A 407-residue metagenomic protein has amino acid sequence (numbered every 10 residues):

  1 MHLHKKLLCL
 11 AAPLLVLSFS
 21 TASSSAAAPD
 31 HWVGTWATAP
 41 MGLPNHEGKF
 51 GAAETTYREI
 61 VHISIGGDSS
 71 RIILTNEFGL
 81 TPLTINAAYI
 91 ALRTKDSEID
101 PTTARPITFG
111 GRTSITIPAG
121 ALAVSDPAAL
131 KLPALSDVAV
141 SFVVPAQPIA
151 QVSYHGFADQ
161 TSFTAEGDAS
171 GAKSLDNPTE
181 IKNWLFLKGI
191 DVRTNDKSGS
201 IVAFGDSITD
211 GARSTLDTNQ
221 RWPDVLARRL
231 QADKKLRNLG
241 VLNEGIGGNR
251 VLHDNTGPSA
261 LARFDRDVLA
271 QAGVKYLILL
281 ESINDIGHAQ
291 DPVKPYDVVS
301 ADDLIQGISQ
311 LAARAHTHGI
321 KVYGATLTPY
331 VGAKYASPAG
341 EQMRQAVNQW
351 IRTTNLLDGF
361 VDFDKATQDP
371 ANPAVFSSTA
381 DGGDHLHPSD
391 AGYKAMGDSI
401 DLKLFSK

Functional and structural regions predicted by a protein language model:
M1-A11: Bacterial N-terminal signal peptides that target proteins for export
H2-L3, S23-F204, S214-D217, K235 (+1 more regions): N-terminal secretory targeting modules
A11-S18: Bacterial N-terminal signal peptides
F78, A146-Q147, S207-G211, I246-V251 (+4 more regions): Solvent-exposed loop/turn segments at secondary-structure junctions within structured extracellular/periplasmic domains
S200-G205, T209, L239-G245, K275-E281 (+3 more regions): Structural recognition of the beta-strand scaffold that forms the well-ordered cores of secreted hydrolase catalytic
G211-D224: Glycine- and acidic-residue-enriched helix-capping/strand-helix junction motifs
S214, I246-D302: Oxyanion-hole/transition-state-stabilizing segment in secreted/luminal serine hydrolases and related acyltransferases
L261, G287, L327-K407: Catalytic His-Asp segment of secreted/periplasmic serine-dependent ester chemistry enzymes
